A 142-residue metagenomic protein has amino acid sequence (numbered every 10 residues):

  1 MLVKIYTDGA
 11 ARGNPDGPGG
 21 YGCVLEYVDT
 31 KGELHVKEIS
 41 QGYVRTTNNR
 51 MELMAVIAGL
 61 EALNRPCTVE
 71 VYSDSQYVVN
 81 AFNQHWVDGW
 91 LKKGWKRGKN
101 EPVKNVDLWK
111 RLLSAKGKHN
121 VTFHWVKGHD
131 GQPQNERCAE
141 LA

Functional and structural regions predicted by a protein language model:
M1-R50, M54, E61-C67, F82 (+1 more regions): RNase H-like nuclease fold core
A10-D16, I57-L141: RNase H catalytic domain
